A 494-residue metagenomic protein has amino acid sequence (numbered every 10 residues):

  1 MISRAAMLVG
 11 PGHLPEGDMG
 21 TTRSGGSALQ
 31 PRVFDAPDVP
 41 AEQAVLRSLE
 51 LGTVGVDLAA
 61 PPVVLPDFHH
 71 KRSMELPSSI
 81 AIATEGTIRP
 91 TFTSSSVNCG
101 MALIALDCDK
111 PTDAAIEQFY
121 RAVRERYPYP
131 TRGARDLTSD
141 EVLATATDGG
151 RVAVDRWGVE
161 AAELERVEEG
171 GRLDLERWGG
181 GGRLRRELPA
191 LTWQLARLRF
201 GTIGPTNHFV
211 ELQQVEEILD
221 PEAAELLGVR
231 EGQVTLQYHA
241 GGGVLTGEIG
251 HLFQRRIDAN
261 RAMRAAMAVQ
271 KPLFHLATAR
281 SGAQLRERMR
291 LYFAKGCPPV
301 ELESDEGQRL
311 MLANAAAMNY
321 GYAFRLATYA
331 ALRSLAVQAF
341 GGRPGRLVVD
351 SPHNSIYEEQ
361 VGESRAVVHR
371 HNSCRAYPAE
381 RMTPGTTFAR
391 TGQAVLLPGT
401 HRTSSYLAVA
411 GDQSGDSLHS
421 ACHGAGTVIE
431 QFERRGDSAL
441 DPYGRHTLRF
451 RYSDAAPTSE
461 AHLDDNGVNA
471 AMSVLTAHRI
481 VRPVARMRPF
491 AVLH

Functional and structural regions predicted by a protein language model:
I2-T53, D57-S94, C99, A114-R132 (+1 more regions): Domain-length cofactor-binding catalytic modules of enzymes
A102: Divalent metal-dependent hydrolysis catalytic cores, especially in the metallo-beta-lactamase
L106-C108: Acidic, low-complexity central loop/insert segments
